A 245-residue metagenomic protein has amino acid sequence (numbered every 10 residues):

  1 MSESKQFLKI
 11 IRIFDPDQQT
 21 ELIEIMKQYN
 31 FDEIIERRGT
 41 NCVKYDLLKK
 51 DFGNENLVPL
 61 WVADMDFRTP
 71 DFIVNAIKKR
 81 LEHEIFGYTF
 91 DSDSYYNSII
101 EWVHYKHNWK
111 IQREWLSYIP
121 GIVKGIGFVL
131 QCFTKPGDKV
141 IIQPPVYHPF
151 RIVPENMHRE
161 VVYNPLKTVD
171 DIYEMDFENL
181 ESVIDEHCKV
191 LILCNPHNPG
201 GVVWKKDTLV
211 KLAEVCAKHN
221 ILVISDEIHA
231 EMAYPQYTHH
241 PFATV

Functional and structural regions predicted by a protein language model:
S2-S4, P16: Intrinsically disordered, low-complexity segments enriched in serine/proline and basic residues
K9, I13-L22: Short, positively charged and aromatic/hydrophobic N-terminal segments
K27-G121, F128: N-terminal small-domain helix-loop-helix segment of the aminotransferase-like
V58, V190, L222: Short, Asp-centered acidic motifs that coordinate Mg2+ and/or phosphate in catalytic or ligand-binding sites
F86-E214, E231-V245: Conserved core of the PLP fold type I
N195, V223-I224: Residue-level marker for buried hydrophobic side chains located in beta-strands that build the well-ordered beta-sheet
I221-L222, A233: Metal-dependent active-site segment of extracytoplasmic phospho-/sulfohydrolases and closely related
E227: Walker B catalytic acidic pair
